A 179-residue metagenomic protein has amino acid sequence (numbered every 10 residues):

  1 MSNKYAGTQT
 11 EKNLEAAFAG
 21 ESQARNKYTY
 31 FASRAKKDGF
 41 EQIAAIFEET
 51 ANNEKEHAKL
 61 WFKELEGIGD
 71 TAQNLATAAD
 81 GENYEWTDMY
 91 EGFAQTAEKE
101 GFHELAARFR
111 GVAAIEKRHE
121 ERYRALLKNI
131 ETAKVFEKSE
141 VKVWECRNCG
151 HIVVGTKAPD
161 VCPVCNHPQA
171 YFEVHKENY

Functional and structural regions predicted by a protein language model:
M1-Y179: Non-heme di-metal
